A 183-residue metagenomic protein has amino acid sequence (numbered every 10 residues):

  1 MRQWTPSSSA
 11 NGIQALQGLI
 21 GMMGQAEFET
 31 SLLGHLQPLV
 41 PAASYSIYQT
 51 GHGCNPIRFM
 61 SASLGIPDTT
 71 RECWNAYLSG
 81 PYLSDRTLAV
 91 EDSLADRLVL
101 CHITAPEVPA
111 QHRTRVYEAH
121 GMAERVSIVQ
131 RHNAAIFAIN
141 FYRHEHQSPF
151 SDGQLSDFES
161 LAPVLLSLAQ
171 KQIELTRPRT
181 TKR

Functional and structural regions predicted by a protein language model:
W4-S7, N11-A135, N140-Q147, D157 (+1 more regions): Regulatory input/activation interfaces that engage signals or partners
I13, Q147-T181: Juxtadomain coupling helices with adjacent low-complexity linkers
